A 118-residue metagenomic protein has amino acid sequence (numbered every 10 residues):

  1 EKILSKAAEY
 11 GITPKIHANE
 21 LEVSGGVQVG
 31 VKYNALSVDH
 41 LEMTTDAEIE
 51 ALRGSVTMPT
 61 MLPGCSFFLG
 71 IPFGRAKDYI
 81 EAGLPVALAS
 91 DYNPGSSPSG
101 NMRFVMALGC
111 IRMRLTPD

Functional and structural regions predicted by a protein language model:
E1-G25: Metal-coordinating catalytic core of metallo-dependent amide/deamination hydrolases
T13, V23-D118: Active-site-adjacent C-terminal substructures of enzyme catalytic domains
